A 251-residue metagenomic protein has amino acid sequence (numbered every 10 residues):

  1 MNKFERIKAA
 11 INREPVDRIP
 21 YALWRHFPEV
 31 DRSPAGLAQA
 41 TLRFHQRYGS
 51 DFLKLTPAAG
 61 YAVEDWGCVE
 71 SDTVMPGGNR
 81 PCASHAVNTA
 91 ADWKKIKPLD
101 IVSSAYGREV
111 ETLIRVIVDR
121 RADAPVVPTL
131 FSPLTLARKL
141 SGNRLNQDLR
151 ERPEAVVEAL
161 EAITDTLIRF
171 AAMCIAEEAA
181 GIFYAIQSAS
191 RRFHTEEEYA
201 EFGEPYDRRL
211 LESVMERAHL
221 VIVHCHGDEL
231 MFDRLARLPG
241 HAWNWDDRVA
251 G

Functional and structural regions predicted by a protein language model:
M1-D31, A40, D100-G251: Active-site loop segments of alpha/beta catalytic cores
H26-E29, A58-V63: Short active-site-proximal "capping" loops at secondary-structure junctions
F27-L53: Active-site-flanking structural segment that lines cofactor/substrate pockets
S33-Q39, V63-P76: Glycine-rich loop at the start of a catalytic domain that most often binds anionic cofactors/ligands
L53-P57, T129: Internal helix-loop-helix
T56-A58, D247-R248: Short secondary-structure boundary segments
E70-D72, P81-V87, R138-N146: Short, flexible, mixed-charge acidic loops at enzyme active sites
P76-R115: A gly/proline- and charged-residue-enriched helix-loop-helix capping module
